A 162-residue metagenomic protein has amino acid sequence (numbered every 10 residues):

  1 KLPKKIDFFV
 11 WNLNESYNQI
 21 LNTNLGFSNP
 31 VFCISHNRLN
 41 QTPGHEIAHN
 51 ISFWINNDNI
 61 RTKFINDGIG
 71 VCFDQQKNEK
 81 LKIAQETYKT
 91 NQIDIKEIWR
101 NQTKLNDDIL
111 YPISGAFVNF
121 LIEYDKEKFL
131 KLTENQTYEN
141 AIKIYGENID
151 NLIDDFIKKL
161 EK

Functional and structural regions predicted by a protein language model:
K1, E46-I47, I51-N56, F73-K77 (+3 more regions): Sec/Tat-exported extracytoplasmic proteins
K1-R61, A141-I144: Juxtacatalytic substrate-recognition/specificity segment
L21, Q85, T133: Short, flexible helix/strand-to-coil boundary loops that buttress conserved ligand/catalytic motifs in alpha/beta
C33-N37, G70, L132-T133: Alpha-helix C-terminal capping segments
H36-G44, D58-D67, D107-G115, I122-K126: Solvent-exposed, acidic/flexible segments
N37-L39, Q75-K77, Q136-T137: Short glycine/proline-enriched coil/turn segments at helix->beta-strand junctions
I60-Q102, L152-L160: Post-HExxH zinc-binding segment in Zn-dependent metallohydrolases
I95-K162: Pan-zinc metallopeptidase signature
